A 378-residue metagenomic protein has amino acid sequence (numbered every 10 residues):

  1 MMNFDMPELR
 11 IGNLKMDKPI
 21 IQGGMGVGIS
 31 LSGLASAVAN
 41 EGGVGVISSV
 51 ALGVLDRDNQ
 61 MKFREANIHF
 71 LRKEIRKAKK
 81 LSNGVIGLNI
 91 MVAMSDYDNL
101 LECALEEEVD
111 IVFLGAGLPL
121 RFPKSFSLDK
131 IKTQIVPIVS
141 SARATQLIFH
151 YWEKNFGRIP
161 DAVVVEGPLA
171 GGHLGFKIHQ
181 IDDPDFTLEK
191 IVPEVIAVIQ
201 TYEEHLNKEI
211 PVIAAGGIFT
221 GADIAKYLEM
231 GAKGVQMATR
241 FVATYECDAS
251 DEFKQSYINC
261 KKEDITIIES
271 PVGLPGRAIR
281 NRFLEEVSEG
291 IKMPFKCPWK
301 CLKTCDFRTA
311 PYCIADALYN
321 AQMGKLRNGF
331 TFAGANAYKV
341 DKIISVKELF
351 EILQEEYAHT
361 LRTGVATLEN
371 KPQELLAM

Functional and structural regions predicted by a protein language model:
M1-L206: Active-site entrance/lid segments in N-terminal catalytic domains of soluble metabolic enzymes
I21, A170-I213, F219-M378: Conserved active-site-proximal phosphate/metal-binding subdomains
I29, I218-F219: Residue-level detector of alpha-helix initiation sites
